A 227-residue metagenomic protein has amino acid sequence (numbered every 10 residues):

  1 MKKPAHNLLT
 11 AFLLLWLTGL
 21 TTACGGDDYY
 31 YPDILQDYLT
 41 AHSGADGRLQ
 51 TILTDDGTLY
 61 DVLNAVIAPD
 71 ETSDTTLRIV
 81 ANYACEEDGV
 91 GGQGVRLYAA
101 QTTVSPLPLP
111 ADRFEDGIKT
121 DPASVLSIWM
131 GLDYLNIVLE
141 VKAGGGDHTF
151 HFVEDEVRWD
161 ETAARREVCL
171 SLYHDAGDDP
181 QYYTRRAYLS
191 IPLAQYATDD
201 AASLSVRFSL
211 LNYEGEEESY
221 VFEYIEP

Functional and structural regions predicted by a protein language model:
K2, D33-P227: First exposed extracellular module after export/assembly in secreted or surface-exposed proteins
K2-A11: Bacterial N-terminal signal peptides that target proteins for export
T18-A23: C-terminal motif of bacterial Sec signal peptides marking the signal peptidase cleavage site
G25-D28: Bacterial signal peptide processing site
